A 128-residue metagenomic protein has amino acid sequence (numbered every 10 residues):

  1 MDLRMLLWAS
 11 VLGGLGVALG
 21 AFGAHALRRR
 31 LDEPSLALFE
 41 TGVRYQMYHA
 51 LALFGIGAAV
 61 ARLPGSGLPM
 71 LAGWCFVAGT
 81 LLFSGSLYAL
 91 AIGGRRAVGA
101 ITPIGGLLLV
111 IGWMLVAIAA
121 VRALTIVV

Functional and structural regions predicted by a protein language model:
M1-V128: Polytopic transmembrane helical bundles with strong interfacial aromatic enrichment
